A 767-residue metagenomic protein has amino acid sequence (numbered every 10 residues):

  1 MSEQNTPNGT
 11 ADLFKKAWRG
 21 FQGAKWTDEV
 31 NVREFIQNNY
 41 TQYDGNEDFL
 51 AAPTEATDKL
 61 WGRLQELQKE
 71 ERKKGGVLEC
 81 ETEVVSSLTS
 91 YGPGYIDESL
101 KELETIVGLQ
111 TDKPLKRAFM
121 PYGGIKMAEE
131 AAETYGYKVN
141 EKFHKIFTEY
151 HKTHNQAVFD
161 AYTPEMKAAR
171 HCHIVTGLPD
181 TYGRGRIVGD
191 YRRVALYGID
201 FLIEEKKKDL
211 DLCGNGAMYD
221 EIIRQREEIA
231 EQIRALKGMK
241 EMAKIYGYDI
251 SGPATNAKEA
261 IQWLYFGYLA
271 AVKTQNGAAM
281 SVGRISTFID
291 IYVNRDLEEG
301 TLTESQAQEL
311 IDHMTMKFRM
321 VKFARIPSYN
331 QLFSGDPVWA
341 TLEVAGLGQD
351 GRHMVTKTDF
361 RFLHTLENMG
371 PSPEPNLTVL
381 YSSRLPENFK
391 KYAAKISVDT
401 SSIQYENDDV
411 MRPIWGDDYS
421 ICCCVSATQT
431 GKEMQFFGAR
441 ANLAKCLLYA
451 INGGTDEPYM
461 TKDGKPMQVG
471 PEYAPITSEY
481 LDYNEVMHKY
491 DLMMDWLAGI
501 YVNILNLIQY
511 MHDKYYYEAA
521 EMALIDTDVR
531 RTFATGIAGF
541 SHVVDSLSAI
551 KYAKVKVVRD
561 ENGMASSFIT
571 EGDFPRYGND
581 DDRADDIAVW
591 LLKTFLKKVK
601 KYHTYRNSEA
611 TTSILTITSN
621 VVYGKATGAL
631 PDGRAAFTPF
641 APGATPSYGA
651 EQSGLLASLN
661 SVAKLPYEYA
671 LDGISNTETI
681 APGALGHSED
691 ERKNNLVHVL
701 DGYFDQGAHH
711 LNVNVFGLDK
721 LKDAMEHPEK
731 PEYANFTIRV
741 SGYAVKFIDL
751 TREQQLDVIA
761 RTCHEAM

Functional and structural regions predicted by a protein language model:
S2-M767: Conserved catalytic cores of very large enzyme subunits
